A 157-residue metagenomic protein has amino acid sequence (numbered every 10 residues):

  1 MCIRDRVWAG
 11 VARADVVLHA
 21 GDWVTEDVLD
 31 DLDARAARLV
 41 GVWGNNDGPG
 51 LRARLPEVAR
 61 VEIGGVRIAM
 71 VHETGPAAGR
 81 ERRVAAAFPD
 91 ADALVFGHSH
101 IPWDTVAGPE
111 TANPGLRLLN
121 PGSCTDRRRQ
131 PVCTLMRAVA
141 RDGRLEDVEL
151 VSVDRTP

Functional and structural regions predicted by a protein language model:
M1-I3: Short, small-residue-biased leader/transition segments that mark boundaries at the very start of proteins
D5-W8, L29, V58, A85: Short hydrophobic/charged patches on amphipathic alpha-helices used for structural packing and interfaces
A14, I63-G64, A86-D90, N113 (+1 more regions): Binuclear metal-dependent phosphoesterase catalytic core
V16-D22, V40-N45, M70-H72, A93-H100 (+1 more regions): Active-site neighborhood of phospho(di)ester-bond hydrolases with catalytic His/Asp-centered motifs
V24-V28, N46-R52, G75-E81, V95-A107 (+2 more regions): Active-site environment of divalent metal-dependent phosphoester hydrolases
R35-A36, P114: Short, structured coil segments at secondary-structure junctions
R38-G79, D90: Helix-adjacent hinge/juxtasegments
V58-V61, P102-V106, T134-V139: Short beta-strand scaffold segments in enzyme catalytic cores
